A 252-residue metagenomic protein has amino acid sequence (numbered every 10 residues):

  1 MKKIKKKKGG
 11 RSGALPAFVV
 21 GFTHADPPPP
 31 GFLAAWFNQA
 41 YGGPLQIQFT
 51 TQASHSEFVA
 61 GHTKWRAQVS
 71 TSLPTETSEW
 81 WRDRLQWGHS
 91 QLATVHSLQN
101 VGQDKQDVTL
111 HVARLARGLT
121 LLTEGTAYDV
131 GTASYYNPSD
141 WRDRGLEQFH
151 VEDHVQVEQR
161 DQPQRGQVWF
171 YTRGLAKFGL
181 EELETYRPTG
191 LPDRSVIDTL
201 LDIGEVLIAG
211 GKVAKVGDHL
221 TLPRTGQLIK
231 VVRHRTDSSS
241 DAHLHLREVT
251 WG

Functional and structural regions predicted by a protein language model:
M1-A34: N-terminal alpha-helical "arm" segments
G21, N100-V108, P188-P192: Conserved aromatic-histidine-acidic binding/catalytic patches
H24-L85: N-terminal low-complexity, intrinsically disordered segments
D26-G31, N100-Q106, Y135-Y136, S238-A242: Short, surface-exposed beta-strand/loop "edge" segments at domain boundaries and coil↔beta transitions
G31, L110-A113, R194-L201: Short, well-ordered alpha-helical segments
N38-Q48, R114-D129, E205-A214: Structural alpha-beta junctions
A60-E158: Internal, hydrophobic cores of structured domains that mediate oligomerization or house catalytic pockets within large
L85, G131-G252: Aromatic/basic-lined ligand-recognition segments that form π-stacking hydrophobic pockets flanked by Lys/Arg to engage
